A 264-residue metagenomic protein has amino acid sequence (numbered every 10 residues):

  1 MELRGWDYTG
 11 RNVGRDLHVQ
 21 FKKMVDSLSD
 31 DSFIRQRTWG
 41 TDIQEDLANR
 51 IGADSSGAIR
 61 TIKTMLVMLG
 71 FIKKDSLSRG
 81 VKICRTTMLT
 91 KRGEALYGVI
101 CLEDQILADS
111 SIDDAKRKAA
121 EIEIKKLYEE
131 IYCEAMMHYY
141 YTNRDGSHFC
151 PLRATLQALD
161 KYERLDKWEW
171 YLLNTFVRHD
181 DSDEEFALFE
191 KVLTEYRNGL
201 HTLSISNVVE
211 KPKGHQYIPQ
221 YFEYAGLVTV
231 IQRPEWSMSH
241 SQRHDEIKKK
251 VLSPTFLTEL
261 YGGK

Functional and structural regions predicted by a protein language model:
M1-K264: Donor-sugar nucleotide-binding helix/loop cap in glycosyltransferases
